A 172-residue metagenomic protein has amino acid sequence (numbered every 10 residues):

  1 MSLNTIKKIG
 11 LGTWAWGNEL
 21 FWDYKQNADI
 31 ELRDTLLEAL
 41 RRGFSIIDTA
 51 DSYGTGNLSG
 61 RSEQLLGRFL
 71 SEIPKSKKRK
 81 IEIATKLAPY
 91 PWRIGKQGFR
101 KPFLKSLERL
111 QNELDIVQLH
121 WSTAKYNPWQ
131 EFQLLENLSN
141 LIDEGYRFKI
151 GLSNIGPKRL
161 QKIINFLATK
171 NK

Functional and structural regions predicted by a protein language model:
M1-I81, N137, D143: N-terminal binding-site loop/beta-alpha segment at the start of enzyme catalytic domains that lines or forms
I6-G10, S45-I46, K80-K86, E113-Q118 (+2 more regions): Structural preference for beta-strand elements that scaffold enzyme active sites
W14, A50-Y53, A88, H120-S122 (+1 more regions): Anionic group-transfer/hydrolysis microenvironments
A15-E31, L87-G98, S122-W129: Active-site mouth loops of central-metabolism enzymes
L70, K78-A84, Q97-G98, K105: A contiguous, low-structure linker/loop signature
R93-K172: Glycine/proline-rich, positively charged, aromatic-decorated active-site loop/lid region on the catalytic face
